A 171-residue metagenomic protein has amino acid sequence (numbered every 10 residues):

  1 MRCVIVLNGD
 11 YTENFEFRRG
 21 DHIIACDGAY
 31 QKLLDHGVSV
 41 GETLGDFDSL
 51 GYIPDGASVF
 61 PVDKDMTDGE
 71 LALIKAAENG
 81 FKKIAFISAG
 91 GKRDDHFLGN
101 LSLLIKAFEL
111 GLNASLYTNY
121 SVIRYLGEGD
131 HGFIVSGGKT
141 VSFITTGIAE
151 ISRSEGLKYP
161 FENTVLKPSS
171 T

Functional and structural regions predicted by a protein language model:
M1-P54: N-terminal beta-strand-loop-alpha-helix module at the start of alpha/beta ligand-binding or catalytic domains
H36, P54, F97-L98, L126-G129: Short, well-ordered secondary-structure micro-motifs
S58-G80: Short phosphate-binding loop-to-helix
D94-I105: Short Gly/Thr/Asp-enriched flexible loops that form oxyanion-binding sites at enzyme active sites
K106-I123: Short, acidic/small-residue loops that bind anionic groups at enzyme active sites
S121, L126-T171: Long, charged alpha-helical interface segments
